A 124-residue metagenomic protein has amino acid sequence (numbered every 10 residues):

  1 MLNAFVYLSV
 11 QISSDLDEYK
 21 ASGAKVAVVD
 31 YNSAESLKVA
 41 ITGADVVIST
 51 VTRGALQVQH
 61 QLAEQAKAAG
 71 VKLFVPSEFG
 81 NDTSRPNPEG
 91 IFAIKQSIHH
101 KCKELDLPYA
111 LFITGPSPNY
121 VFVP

Functional and structural regions predicted by a protein language model:
M1-E18, S22, Y31-E35, V39 (+3 more regions): Oxidoreductase cofactor-interface core, primarily capturing Rossmann-like NAD(P)-dependent enzymes
V28: Conserved residues in the N-terminal Rossmann fold of short-chain dehydrogenase/reductase
A44: An anion/phosphate-binding loop that grips the pyrophosphate of nucleotide cofactors and donors
V47: Receiver (REC) domain switch-region micro-motif
T50-V51, E78: Glycine-rich, N-terminal phosphate-binding loop of Rossmann-like dinucleotide-binding domains
K72: Short acidic/polar active-site loop segments enriched in Thr and Asp
